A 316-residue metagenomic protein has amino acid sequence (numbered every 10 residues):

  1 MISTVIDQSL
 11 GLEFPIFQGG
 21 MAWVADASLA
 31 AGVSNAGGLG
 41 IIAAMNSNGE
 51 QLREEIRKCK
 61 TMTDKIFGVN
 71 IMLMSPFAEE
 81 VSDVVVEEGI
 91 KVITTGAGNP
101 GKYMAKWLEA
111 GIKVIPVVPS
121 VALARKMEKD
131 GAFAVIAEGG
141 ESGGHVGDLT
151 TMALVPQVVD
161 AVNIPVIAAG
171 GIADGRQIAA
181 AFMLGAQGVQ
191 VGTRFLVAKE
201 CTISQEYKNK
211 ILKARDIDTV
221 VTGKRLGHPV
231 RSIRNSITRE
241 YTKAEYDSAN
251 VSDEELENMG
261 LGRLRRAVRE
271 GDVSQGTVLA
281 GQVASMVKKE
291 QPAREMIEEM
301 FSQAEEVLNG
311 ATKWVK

Functional and structural regions predicted by a protein language model:
M1-A161, P165: Active-site entrance/lid segments in N-terminal catalytic domains of soluble metabolic enzymes
M21, G171-I172: Active-site metal-binding loops of divalent metal-dependent hydrolases
M152-I167, A173-K316: Conserved active-site-proximal phosphate/metal-binding subdomains
